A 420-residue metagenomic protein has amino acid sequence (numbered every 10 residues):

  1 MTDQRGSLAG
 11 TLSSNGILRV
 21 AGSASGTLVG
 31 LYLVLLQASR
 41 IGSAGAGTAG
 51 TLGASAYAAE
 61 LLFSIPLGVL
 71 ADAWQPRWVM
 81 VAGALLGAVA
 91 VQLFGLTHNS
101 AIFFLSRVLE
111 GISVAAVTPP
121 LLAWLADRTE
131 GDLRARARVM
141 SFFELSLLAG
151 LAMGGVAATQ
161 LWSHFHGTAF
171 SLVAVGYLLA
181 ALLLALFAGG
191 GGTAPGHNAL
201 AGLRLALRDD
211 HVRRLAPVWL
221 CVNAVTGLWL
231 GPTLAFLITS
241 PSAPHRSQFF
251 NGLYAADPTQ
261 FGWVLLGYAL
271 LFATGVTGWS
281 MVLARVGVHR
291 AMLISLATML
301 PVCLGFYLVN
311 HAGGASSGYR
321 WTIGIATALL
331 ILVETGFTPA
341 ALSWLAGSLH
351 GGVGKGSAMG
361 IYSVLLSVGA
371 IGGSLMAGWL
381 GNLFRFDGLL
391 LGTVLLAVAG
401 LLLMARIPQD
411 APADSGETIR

Functional and structural regions predicted by a protein language model:
M1-R5, A188-V218, R420: Juxtamembrane intracellular "pre-TM" segments in multi-pass secondary transporters
T2-Y57, R213-R214, V218, N223-Q248: Helix-loop boundary and gating motifs at the non-cytosolic
T51-G68, L266-G278: Central cavity-lining transmembrane alpha-helices of secondary-active solute carriers, predominantly the Major
L61-T97: Conserved MFS/SLC helix-loop-helix module at the cytosolic interface between two early adjacent transmembrane helices
L85-H98, T298-S316: C-terminal ends and interior cores of transmembrane alpha-helices in multi-pass membrane transporters/permeases
S106-L145: Cytoplasmic helix-loop-helix junction between adjacent transmembrane helices in 12-TM secondary transporters
T168-A185, L389-A405: Symmetry-related core transmembrane helices of the 12-TM Major Facilitator Superfamily/SLC fold
G354-N382: A late C-terminal transmembrane helix in Major Facilitator Superfamily
